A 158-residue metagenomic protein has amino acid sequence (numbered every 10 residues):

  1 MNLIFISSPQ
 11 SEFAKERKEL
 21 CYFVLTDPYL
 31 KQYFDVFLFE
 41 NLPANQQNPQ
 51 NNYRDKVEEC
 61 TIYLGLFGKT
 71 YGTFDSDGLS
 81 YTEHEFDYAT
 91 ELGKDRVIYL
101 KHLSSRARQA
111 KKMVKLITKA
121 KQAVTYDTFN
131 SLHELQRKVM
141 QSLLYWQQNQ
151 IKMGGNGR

Functional and structural regions predicted by a protein language model:
M1-L66, L92, G157-R158: Conserved N-terminal substructure of TIR/SEFIR domains
S11, P43, T70, L103-R106: Solvent-exposed loop/turn segments at secondary-structure junctions within structured extracellular/periplasmic domains
K15, T73-D75, A107-R108: Extracytoplasmic/secreted cell-surface and envelope-processing proteins
L20, N52-K56, T82-E85, K112-L116: A general structural detector for well-ordered alpha-helical segments in enzyme core domains, enriched
L42-N45, K69-L92: Conserved TIR/SEFIR loop-to-helix hotspot centered on a Trp-containing motif with a nearby acidic residue
Y63-K69, L100-K101: Short loop/turn segments at strand-loop or loop-helix junctions that form parts of catalytic or ligand-binding pockets
E91-K101: A short helix->loop->beta-strand "cap" motif at the edges of active sites that frequently abuts
H102-R158: C-terminal interaction surface of TIR/SEFIR-family domains
